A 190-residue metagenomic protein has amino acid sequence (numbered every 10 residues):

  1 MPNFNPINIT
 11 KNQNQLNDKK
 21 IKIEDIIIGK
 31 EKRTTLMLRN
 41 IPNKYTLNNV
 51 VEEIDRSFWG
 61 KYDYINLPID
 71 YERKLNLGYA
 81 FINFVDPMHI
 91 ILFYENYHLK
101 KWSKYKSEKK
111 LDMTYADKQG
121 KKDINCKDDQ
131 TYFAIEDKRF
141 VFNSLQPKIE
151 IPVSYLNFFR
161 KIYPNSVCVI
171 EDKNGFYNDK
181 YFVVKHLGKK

Functional and structural regions predicted by a protein language model:
M1-M37, P42-L75, V85-K190: Long, polar low-complexity intrinsically disordered regions
